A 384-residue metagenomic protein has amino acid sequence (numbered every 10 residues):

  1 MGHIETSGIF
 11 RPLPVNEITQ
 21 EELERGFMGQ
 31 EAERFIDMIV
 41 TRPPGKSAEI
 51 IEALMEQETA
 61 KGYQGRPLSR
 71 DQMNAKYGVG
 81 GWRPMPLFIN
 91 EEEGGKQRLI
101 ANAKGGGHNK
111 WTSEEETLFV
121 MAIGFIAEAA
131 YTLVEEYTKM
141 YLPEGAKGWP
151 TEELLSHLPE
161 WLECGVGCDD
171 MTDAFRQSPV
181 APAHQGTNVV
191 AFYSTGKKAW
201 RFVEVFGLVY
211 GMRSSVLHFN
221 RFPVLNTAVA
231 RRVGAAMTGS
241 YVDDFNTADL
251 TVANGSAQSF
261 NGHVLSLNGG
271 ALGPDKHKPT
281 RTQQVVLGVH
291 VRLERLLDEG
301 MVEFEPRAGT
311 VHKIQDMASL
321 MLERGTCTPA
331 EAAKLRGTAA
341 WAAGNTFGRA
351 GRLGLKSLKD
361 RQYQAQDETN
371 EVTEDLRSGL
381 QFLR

Functional and structural regions predicted by a protein language model:
M1-R384: Nucleic-acid-interacting cores, centered on viral/eukaryotic replication and modification enzymes
